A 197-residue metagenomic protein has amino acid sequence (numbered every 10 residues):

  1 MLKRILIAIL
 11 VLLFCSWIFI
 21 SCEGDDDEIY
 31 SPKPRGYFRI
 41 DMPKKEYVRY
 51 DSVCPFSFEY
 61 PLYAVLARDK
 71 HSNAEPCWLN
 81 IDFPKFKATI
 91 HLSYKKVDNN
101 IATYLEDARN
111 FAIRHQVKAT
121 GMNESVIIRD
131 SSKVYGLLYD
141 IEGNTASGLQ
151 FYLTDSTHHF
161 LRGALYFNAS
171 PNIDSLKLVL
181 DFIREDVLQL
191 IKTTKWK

Functional and structural regions predicted by a protein language model:
L2-L6, W17-T89, N100-R109, R114 (+5 more regions): N-terminal targeting sequences that direct proteins away from the cytosol to non-cytosolic compartments
L6-L12: Sec-dependent N-terminal signal peptides
Y135-L149: Short, Gly/Ser/Thr-enriched beta-strand-loop segments that form substrate-interacting elements of hydrolase/peptidase
Y152-H159: Short glycine/proline-enriched loop/turn "hinge" motifs that connect secondary-structure elements and lie
